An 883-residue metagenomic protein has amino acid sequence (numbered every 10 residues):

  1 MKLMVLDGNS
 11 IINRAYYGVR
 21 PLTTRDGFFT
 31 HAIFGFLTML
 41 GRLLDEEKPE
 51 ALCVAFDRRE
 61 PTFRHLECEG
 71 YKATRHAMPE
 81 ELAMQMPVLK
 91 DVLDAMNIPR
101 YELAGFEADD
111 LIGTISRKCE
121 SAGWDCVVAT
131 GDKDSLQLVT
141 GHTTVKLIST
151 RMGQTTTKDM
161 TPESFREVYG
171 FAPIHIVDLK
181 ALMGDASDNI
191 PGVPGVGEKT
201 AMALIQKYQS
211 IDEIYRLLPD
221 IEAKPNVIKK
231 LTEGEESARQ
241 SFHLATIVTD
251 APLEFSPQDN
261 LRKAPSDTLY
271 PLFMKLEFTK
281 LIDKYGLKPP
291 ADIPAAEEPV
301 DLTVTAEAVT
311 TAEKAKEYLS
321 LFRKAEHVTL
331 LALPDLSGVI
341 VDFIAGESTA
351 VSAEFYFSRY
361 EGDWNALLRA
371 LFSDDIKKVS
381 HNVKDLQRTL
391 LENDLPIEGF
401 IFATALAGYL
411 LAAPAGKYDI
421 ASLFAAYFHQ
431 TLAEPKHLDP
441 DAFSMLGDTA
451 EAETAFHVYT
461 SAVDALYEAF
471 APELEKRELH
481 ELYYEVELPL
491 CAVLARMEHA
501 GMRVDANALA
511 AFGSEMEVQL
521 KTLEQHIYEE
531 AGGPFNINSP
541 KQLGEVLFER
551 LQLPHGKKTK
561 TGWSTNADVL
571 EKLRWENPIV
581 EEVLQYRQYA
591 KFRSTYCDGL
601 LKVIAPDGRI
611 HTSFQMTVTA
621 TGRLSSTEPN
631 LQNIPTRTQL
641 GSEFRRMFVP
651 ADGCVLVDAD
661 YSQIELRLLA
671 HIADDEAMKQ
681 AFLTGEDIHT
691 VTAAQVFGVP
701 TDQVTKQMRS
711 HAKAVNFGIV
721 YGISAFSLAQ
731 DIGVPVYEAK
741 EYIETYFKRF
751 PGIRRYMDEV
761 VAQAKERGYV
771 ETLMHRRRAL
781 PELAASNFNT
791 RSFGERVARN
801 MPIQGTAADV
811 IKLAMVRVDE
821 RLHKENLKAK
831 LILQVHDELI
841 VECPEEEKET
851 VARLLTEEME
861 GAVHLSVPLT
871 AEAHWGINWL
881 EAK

Functional and structural regions predicted by a protein language model:
M4, G8, R14-C53, E67-G70 (+5 more regions): Conserved RNase H-like, two-metal-ion catalytic cores of nucleic-acid enzymes
T23-T24, A73-L253: Extended two-metal-dependent nuclease catalytic cores across DNA- and RNA-processing enzymes
M152-K180, E298-V304, D342-K476, Y483-C491 (+1 more regions): Active-site-proximal helix-loop-helix substrate-binding element of RNase H-like nuclease domains
G234-R359, L423, M445-T636, V655 (+6 more regions): Conserved "right-hand" nucleotidyltransferase catalytic core of DNA-directed polymerases
I340-E347, K378, Y418-E434, D441 (+2 more regions): Function-dense linear segments that define catalytic or interfacial modules in macromolecule-processing proteins
L474-V486, L490, V810, A814-V835 (+1 more regions): Active-site palm subdomain of RNA-directed nucleic acid polymerases
H499, D607, H611-T612, M616-T619 (+3 more regions): Conserved catalytic core of nucleic-acid polymerases
V518-Q525, E529-E581, K748-R796, N800-P802 (+1 more regions): C-terminal polymerase-core module
